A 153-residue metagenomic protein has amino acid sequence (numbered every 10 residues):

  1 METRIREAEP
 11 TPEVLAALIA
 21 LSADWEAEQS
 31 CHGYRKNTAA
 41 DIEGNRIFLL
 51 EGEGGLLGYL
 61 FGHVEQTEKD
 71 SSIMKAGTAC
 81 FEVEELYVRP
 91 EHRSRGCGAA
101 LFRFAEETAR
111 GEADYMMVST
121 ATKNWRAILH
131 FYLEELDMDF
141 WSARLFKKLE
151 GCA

Functional and structural regions predicted by a protein language model:
M1-L18: A short beta-loop-alpha structural element at the N-terminal edge of CoA-dependent acyl/N-acetyltransferase catalytic
E26-L49: Active-site rim helix/loop that mediates acceptor-substrate recognition in acyltransferases
L49, G55-V64, E82, Y87: Conserved beta-strand in the GNAT
L60-M74: A conserved beta-strand-loop-helix scaffold within acyl/acetyltransferase catalytic domains
M74-P90, A143: Conserved acetyl-CoA binding element of GNAT-fold acetyltransferases
V88, S94-E107: Conserved acetyl-CoA-binding loop-helix of GNAT-fold acetyltransferases
R93, M116-L129, F146-E150: Conserved beta-strand-loop-alpha-helix junction that forms the acyl-donor binding cleft
A99, T122-S142: Conserved active-site alpha-helix within GNAT-family acetyltransferase domains
